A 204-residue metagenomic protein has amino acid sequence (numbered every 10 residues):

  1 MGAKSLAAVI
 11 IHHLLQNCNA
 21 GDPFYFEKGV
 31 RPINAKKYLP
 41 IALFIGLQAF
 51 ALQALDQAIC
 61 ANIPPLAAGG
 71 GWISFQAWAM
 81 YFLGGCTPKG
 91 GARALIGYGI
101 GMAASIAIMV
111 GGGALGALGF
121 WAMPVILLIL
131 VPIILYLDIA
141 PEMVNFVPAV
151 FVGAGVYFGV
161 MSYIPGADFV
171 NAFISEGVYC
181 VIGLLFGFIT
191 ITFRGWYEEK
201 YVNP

Functional and structural regions predicted by a protein language model:
P32-L43: N-terminal membrane topogenic signal
I33, W196-P204: Short, charged juxtamembrane terminal tails flanking transmembrane helices
I45-A58, Y98, M102-V110, A114 (+3 more regions): Transmembrane alpha-helical segments of multi-pass membrane transport proteins and ion-pumping complexes
G46, F50, P65-G85, L128-I134 (+1 more regions): Pore- and pathway-forming membrane helices of multi-pass small-molecule/ion transporters and channels
A54-S74, G113-L128: Structural signature of hydrophobic alpha-helical transmembrane segments
G71-V110: Alpha-helical membrane segments and adjacent membrane-interface helices in multi-pass membrane proteins
A92-I100, M123-P124, V144-V152: Cytoplasmic-side transmembrane-helix entry/capping segments in multi-pass membrane proteins
